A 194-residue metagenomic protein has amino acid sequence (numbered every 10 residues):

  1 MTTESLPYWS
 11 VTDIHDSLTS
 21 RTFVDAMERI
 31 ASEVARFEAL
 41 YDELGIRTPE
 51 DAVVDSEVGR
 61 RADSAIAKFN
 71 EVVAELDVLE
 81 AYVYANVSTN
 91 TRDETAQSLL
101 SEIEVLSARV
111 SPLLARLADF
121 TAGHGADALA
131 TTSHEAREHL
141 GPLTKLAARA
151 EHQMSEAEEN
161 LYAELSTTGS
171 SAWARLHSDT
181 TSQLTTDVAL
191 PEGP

Functional and structural regions predicted by a protein language model:
M1-P194: A well-structured
